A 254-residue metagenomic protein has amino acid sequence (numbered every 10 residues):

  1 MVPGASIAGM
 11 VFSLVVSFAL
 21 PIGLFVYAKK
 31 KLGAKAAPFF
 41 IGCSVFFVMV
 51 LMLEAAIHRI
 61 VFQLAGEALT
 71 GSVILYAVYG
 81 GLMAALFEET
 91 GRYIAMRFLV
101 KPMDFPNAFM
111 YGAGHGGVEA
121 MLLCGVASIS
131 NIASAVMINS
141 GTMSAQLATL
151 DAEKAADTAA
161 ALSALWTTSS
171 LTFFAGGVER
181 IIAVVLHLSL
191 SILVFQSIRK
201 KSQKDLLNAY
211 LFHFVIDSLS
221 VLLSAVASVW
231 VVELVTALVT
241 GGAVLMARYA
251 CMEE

Functional and structural regions predicted by a protein language model:
M1-E254: Hydrophobic alpha-helical segments at protein termini of multi-pass membrane proteins
